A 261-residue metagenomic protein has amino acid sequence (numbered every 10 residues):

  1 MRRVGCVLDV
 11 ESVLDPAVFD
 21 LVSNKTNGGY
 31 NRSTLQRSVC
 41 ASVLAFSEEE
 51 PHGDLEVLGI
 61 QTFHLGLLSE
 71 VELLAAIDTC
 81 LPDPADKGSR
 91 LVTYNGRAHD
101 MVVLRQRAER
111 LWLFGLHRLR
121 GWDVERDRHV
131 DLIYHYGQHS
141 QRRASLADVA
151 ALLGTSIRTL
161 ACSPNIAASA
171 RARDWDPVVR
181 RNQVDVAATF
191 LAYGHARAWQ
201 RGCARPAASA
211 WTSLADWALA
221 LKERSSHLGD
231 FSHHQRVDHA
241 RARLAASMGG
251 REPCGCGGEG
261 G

Functional and structural regions predicted by a protein language model:
M1-G261: DEDD superfamily 3′-5′ metal-dependent exonuclease/proofreading module
